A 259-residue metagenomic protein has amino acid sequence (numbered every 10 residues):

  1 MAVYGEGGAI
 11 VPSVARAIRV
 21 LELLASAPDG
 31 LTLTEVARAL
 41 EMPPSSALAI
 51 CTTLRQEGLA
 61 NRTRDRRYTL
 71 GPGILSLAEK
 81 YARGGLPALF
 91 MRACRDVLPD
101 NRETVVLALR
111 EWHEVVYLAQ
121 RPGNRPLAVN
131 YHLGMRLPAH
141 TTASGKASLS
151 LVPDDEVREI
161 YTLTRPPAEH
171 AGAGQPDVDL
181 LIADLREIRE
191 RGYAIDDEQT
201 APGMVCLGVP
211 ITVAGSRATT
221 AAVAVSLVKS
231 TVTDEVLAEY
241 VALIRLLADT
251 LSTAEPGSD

Functional and structural regions predicted by a protein language model:
M1-G84, D249-G257: N-terminal helix-turn-helix
I10-V14, G71, P87, M91 (+6 more regions): Short, structured helix-loop boundary elements
L23, A39, L89-D100, V106 (+4 more regions): Amphipathic alpha-helical regulatory segments at dimerization interfaces that relay allosteric signals between sensory
A60-N61, L107, I211: A structural signal for short hydrophobic beta-strand segments in well-ordered beta-sheet cores
R66-T164: Amphipathic alpha-helical effector-binding/dimerization core of metabolite-sensing transcriptional regulators
E159, R165-P166, R245-D259: Cysteine/selenocysteine-centered motifs that mediate thiol-based redox chemistry or coordinate metal-sulfur cofactors
A173-A248: Extended hydrophobic
